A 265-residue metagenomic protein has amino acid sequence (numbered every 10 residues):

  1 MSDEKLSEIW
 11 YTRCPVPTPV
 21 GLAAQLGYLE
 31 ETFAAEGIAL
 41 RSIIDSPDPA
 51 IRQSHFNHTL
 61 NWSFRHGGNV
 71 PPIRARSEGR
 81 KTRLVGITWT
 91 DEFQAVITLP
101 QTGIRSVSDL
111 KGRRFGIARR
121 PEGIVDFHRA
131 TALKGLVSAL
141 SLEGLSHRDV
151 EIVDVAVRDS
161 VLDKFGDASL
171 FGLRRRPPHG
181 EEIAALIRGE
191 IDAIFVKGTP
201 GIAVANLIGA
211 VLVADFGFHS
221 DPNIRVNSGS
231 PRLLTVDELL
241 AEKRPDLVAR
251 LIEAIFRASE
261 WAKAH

Functional and structural regions predicted by a protein language model:
E4, E8-H147, I152-A156, D163: Short, glycine-/small- and polar/acidic-enriched structural segments that line small-molecule recognition paths
G37-A39, A168-F171: Glycine-rich phosphate-binding "P-loop"
V70, V161, S169-H265: Pocket-lining segment of extracytoplasmic ligand-binding domains
